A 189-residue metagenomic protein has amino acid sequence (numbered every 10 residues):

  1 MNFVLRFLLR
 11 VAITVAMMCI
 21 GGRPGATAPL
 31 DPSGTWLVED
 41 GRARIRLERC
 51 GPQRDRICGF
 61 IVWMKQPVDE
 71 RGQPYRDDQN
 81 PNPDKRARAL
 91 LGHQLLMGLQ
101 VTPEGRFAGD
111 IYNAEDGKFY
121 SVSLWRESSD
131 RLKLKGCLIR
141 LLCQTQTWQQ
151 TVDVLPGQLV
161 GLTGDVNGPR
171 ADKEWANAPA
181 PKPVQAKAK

Functional and structural regions predicted by a protein language model:
N2-V11, V15, C19-D31, R42 (+3 more regions): Amphipathic/hydrophobic helical signal segments and adjacent flexible N-terminal regions that mediate secretion
S33, E39-V122, P179, P183-K189: Central antiparallel beta-sheet cores of small beta-barrel/beta-sandwich binding domains
R106-Y112, D116-T147, D153, G157: Surface-exposed interaction patches
